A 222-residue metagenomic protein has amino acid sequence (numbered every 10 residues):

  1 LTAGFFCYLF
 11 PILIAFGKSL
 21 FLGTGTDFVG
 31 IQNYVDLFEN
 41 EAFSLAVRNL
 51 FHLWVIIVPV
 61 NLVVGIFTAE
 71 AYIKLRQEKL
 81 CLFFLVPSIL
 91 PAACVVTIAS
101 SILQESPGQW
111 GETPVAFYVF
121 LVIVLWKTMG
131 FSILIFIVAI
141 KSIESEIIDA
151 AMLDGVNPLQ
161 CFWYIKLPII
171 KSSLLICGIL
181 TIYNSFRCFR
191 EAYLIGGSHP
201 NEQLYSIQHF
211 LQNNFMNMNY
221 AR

Functional and structural regions predicted by a protein language model:
L1-R222: A structural signal for multi-pass alpha-helical bundles of membrane permease subunits that mediate small-molecule
